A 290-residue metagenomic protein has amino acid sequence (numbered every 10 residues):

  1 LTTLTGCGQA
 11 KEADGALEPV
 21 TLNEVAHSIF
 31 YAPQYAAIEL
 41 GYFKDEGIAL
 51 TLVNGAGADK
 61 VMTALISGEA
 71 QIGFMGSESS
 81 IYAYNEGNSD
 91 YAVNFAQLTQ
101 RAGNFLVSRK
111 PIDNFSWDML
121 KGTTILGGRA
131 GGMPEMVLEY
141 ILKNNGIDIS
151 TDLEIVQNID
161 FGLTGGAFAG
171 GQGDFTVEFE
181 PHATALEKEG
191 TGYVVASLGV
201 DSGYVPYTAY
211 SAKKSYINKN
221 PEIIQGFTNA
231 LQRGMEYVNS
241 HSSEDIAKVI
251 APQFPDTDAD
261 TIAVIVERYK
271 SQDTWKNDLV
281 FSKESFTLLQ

Functional and structural regions predicted by a protein language model:
L1-P19: Short, low-complexity disordered leader/linker segments with a strong preference for bacterial N-terminal type II
D14-D160, A167, D174-P181, T191 (+2 more regions): Short, glycine-/small- and polar/acidic-enriched structural segments that line small-molecule recognition paths
S28, G55-D59, F74, G132-M133 (+6 more regions): Soluble non-cytosolic domains of exported or imported proteins
Y35, I81, E139, T184 (+3 more regions): Predominant activation on well-ordered alpha-helical scaffold segments within soluble catalytic domains
E46, A83, L186, K219-N220: Residues that scaffold the ATP/ADP-binding catalytic core of kinase and kinase-like folds
S77, M136, Y210, E244-K248 (+1 more regions): A generic alpha-helix surface/boundary motif
L98-S108, E187-Y216, N220, I224 (+2 more regions): Periplasmic-binding protein-like
N218-Q290: Secondary-structure end/capping motifs
